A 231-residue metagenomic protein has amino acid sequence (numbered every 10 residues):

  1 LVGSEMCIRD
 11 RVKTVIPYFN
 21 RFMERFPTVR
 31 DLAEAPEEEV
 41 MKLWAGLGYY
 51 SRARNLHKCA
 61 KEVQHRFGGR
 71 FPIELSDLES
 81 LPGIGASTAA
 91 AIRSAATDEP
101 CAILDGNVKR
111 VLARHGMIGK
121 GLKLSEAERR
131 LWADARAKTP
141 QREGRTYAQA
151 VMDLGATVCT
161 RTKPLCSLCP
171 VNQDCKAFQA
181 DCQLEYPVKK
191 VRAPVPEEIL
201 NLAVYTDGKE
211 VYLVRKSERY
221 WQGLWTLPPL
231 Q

Functional and structural regions predicted by a protein language model:
S4, R9-L165, V171-A180, L184: Catalytic cores of DNA base-excision repair glycosylases
D153-Q231: Intrinsically disordered, low-complexity, charged terminal extensions of DNA damage-control enzymes
